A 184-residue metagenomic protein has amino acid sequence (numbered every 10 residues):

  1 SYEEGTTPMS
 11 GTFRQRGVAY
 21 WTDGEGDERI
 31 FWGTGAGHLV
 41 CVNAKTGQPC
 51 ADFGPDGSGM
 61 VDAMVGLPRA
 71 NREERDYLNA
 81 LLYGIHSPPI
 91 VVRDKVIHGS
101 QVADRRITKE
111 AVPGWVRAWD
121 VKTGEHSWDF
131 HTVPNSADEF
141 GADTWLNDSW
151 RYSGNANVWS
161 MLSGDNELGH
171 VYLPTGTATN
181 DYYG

Functional and structural regions predicted by a protein language model:
S1-E25, R29-M64: N-terminal cofactor/phosphate-binding cores enriched in small/glycine residues, especially glycine-rich loops such as
S1-G11, G54-N79, D129-Y152: Surface-exposed loop and turn segments in beta-propeller and other repeat-based domains that flank or scaffold
G5, L39, Q48, G59 (+5 more regions): Flexible, glycine-rich phosphate/dinucleotide-binding loops and adjacent beta-alpha linkers at cofactor/substrate
S10-H38, N79-T108, W115, R151-N180 (+1 more regions): Repeat-blade elements of multi-bladed beta-propeller folds
A36, V42-G47, V112-H126: Beta-propeller blade signature
T108-K109, E139: Short Asp/Glu-rich motifs
